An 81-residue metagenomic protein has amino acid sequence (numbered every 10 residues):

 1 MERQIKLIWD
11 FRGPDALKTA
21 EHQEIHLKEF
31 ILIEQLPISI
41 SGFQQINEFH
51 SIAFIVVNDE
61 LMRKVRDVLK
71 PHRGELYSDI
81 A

Functional and structural regions predicted by a protein language model:
M1-A81: Long, contiguous binding/interaction regions
